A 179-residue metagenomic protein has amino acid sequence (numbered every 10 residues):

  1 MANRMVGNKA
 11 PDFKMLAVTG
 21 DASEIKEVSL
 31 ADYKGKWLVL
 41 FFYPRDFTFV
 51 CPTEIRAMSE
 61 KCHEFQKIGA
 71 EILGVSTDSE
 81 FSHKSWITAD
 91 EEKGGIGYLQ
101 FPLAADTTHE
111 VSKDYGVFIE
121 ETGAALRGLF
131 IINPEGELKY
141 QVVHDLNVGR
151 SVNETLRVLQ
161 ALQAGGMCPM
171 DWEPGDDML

Functional and structural regions predicted by a protein language model:
M1-L179: Chalcogenol-based redox active-site neighborhoods
